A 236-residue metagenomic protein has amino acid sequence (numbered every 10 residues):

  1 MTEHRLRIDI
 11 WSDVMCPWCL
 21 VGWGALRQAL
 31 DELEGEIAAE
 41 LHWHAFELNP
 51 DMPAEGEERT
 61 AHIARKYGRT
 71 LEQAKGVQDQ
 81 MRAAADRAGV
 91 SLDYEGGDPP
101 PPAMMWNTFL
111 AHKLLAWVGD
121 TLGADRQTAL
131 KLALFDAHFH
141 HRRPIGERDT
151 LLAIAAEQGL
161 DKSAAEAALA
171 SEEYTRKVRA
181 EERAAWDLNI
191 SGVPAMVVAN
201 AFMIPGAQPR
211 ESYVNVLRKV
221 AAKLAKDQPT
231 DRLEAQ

Functional and structural regions predicted by a protein language model:
E3-W11, M15, V21-A39, W106-F109 (+1 more regions): C-terminal cap of thioredoxin/glutaredoxin-like
G24-H138, L233: Structural alpha/beta surface segment adjacent to cysteine/selenocysteine redox centers across thiol/disulfide enzymes
